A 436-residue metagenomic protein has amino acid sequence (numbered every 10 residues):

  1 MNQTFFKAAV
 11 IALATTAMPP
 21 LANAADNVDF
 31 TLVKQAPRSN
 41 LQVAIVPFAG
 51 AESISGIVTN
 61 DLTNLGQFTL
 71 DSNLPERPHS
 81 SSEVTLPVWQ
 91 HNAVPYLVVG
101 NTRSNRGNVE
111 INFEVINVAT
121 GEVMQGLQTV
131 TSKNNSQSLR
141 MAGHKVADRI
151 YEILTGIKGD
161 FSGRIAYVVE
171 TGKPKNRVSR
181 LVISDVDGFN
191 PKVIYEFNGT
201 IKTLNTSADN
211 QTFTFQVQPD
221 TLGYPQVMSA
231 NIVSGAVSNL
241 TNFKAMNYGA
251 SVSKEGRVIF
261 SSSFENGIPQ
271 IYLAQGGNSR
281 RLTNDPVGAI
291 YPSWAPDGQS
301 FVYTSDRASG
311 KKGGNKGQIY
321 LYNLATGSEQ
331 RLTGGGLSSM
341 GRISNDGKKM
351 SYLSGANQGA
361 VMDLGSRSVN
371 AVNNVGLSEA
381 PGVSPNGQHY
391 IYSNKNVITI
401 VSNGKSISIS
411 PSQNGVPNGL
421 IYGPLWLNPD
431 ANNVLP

Functional and structural regions predicted by a protein language model:
A24-S39, E122-Q125, S132-K192: C-terminal/domain-edge helix-coil "capping" segments
N27-V88: Short beta-strand->alpha-helix linker/helix-N-cap micro-motif that forms a surface specificity/interaction loop
T59, S82-V146: Amphipathic beta-strand/beta-sheet edge segments enriched in Tyr/Trp
K158, T171-V178, V217-Q226, N242-A245 (+8 more regions): A flexible loop/linker signature enriched in serine peptidases of the S9 family
G159-F161, A208-D209, S253-E255, P296-D297 (+3 more regions): Residue-level detector of Asp-centered blade-edge/turn motifs that repeat once per structural unit in beta-propeller
I165, F213, V258-I259, G298-V302 (+3 more regions): Hydrophobic beta-strand positions that form the internal "hydrophobic ladder" of WD40/Gbeta-like beta-propeller blades
D185-T200, A230-M246, A274-I290, K311 (+3 more regions): Multi-bladed beta-propeller domains
